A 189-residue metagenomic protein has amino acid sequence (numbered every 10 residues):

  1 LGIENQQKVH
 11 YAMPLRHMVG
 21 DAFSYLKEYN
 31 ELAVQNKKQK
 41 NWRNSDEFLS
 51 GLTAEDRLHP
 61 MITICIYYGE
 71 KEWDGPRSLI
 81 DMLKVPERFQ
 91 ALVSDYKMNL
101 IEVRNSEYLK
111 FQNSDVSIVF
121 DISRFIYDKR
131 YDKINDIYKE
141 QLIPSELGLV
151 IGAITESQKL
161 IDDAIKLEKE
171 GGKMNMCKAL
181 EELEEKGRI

Functional and structural regions predicted by a protein language model:
L1-I189: Elongated, amphipathic alpha-helical interaction scaffolds
